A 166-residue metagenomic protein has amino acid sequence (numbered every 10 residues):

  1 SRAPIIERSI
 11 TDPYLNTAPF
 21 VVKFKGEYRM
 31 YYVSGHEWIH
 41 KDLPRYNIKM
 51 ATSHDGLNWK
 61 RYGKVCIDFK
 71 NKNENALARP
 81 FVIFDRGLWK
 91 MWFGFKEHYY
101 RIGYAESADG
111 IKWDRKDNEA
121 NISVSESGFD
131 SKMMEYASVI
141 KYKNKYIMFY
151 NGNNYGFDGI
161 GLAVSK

Functional and structural regions predicted by a protein language model:
S1-K166: Carbohydrate-active catalytic/glycan-binding domains of CAZyme proteins, especially the secreted or lumenal ectodomains
